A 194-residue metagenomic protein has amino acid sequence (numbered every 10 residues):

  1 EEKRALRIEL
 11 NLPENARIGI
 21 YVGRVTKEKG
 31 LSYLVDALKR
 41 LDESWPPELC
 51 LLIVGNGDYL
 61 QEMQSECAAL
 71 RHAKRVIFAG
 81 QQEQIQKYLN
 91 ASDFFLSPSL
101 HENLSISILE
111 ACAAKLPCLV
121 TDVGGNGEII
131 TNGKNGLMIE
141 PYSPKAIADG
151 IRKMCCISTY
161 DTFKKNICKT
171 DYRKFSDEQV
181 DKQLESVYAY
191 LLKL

Functional and structural regions predicted by a protein language model:
E1-L12, K165: A short helix/loop element that forms part of the nucleotide-sugar donor recognition site in Leloir-type
I8, T159-K174, S186: A short, well-ordered alpha-helix in the C-terminal region of glycosyltransferases
R17-R40, D58-Q64, K145: A conserved mid-protein helix/loop that constitutes part of the nucleotide-sugar donor-binding site
Q64-G80: Nucleotide-activated donor-binding/catalytic signature segment of Leloir-type glycosyltransferases, i.e., the conserved
Q81, L100: Aromatic "clamp/platform" in nucleotide-sugar-dependent glycosyltransferases that forms part of the donor/acceptor
P117-V120: Short hydrophobic beta-strand element within catalytic cores of glycosyltransferases and related nucleotide-activated
N132-G133, L137-P144, K153-S158: Conserved acidic donor-binding segment of nucleotide-sugar-dependent glycosyltransferases
S176-L194: C-terminal alpha-helical cap of glycosyltransferases
